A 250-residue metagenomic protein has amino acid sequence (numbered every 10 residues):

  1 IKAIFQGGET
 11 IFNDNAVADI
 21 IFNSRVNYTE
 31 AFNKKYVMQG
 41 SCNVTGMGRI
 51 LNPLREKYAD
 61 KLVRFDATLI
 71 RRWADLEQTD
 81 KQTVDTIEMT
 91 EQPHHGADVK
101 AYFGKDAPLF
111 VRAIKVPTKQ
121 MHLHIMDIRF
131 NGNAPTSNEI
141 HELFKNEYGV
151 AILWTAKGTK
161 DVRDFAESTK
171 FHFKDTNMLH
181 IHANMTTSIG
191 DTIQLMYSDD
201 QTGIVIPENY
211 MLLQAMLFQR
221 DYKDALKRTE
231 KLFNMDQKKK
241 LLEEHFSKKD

Functional and structural regions predicted by a protein language model:
I1-L76, A215, A225-L226: N-terminal Rossmann-like NAD(P) cofactor-binding subdomain of oxidoreductases, focused on the glycine-rich
A16-I20, M38-G46, K100-D106, Y148-G149 (+2 more regions): Low-complexity, flexible helical/coil segments
Q39-P53, T86-F103, E208: Mid-domain beta-loop-alpha active-site segment that forms a flexible, acidic cofactor/metal-binding surface
S41, F130, D200: Conserved residues at beta->alpha junctions
T45, G132-P135, I204: A generic structural signal for alpha-helix starts
I50, L54, Y58, V99-F103 (+2 more regions): Hydrophobic, Leu/Ile/Phe/Ala-enriched alpha-helical segments that form helix-helix packing faces
K61-R71, D75-Y197: C-terminal substrate-binding/catalytic lobe of Rossmann-fold NAD(P)-dependent oxidoreductases
V150-I152, T159-D250: C-terminal helical cap and adjacent loop that interface with cofactors, partners, or active-site loops
